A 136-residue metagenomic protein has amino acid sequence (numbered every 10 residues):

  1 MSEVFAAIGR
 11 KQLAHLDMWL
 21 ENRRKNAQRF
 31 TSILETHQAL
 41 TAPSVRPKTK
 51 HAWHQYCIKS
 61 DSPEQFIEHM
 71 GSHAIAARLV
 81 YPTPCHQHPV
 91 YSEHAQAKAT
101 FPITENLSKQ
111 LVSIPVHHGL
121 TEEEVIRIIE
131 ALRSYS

Functional and structural regions predicted by a protein language model:
M1-S136: PLP-dependent aminotransferase class I/II
